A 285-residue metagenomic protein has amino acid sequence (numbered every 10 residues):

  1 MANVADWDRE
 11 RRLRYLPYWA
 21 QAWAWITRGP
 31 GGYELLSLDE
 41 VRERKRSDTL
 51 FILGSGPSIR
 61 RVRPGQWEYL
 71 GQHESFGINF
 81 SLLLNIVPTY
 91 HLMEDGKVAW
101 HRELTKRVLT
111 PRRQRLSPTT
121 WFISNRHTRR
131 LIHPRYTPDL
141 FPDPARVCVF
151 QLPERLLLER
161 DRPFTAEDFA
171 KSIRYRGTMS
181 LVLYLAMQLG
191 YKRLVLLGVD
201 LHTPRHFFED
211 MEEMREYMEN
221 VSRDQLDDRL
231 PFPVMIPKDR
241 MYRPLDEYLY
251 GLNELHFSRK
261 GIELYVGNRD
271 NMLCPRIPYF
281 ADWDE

Functional and structural regions predicted by a protein language model:
A2-E285: Metal-ion/cofactor- or nucleotide/acyl-coenzyme-handling active-site neighborhoods
